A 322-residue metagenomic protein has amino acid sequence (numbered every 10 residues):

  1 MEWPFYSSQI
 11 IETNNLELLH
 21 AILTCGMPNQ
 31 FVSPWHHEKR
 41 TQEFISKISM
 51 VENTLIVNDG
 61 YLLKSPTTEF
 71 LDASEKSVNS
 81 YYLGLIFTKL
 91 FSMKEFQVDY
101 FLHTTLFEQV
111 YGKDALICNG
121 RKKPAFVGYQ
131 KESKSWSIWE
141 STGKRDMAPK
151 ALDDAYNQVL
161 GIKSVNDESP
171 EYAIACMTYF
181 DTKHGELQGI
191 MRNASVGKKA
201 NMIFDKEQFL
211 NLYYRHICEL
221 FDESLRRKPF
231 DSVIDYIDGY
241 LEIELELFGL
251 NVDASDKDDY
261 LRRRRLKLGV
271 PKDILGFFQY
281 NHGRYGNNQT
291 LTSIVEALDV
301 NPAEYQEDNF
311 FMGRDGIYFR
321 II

Functional and structural regions predicted by a protein language model:
M1-N58, Y240-I322: Nuclease-adjacent, charged terminal/linker segments that flank catalytic cores
W35-T41, S65-S74: Low-complexity, highly charged intrinsically disordered N-terminal segments that act as targeting/localization
T67-M93: A short, highly charged nucleic-acid-interacting micro-segment common to nuclease and nuclease-linked defense proteins
N79, T88, V110-Y129: Catalytic micro-motifs at enzyme active sites that drive phosphoryl/nucleotidyl and oxygen chemistry
K94-C118: A short acidic/basic microdomain associated with nuclease active sites
P124-M147: Conserved catalytic cores of phosphodiester-cleaving nucleases, focusing on short active-site segments
T142-F204: Catalytic cores of nucleic-acid endonucleases
G185-K257: C-terminal amphipathic alpha-helical segment
